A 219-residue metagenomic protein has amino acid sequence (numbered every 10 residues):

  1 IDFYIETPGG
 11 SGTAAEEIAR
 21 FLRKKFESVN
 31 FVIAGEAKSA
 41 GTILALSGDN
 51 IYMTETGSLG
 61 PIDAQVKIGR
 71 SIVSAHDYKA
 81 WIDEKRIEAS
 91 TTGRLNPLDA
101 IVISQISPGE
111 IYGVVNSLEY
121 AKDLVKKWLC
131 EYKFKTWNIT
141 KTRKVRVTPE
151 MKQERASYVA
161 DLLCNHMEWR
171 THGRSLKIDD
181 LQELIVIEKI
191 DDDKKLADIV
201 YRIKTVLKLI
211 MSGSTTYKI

Functional and structural regions predicted by a protein language model:
I1-N30, Y52-T54, Q65-I219: N-terminal organellar transit peptides
K24, V29-A64: A generic, well-ordered mixed alpha/beta core segment in the N-terminal half of proteins
